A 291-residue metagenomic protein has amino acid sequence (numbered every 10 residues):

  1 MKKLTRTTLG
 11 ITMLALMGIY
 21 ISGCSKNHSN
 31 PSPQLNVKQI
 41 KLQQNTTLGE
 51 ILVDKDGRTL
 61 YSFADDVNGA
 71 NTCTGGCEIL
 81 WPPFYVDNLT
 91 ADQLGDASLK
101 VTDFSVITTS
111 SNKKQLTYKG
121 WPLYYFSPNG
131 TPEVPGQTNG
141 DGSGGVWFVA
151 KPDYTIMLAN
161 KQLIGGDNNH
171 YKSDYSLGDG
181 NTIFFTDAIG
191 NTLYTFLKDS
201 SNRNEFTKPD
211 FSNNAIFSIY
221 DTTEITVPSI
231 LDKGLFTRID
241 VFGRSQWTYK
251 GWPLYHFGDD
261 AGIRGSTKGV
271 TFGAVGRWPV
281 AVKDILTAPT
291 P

Functional and structural regions predicted by a protein language model:
M1-T7: Positively charged n-region of N-terminal signal peptides that target proteins for export
L4, L14-Q43: Bacterial Sec-dependent N-terminal signal peptides
I40-L80: Post-signal-peptide N-terminal segment of Sec-exported extracytoplasmic proteins
T46, T90-K113, P132-E133, P228-G243 (+1 more regions): A cross-kingdom feature marking solvent-exposed beta-strand/loop segments within repeated, beta-rich binding/scaffold
L52-V53, R58-S62, L123-Y124, F185 (+2 more regions): Short, structured motif recognition centered on aromatic/hydrophobic residues
L60, M157, L163-F206: Surface-exposed interaction/gating patches
G69-A70, K100-Q162, N202, P253-L286: Hydrophobic, ordered structural segments
A70-S105, G144-Y154, S201-F236, G276-A288: A low-complexity, Ser/Thr/Gly/Pro-enriched, surface-exposed linker/loop concept that marks segments flanking
